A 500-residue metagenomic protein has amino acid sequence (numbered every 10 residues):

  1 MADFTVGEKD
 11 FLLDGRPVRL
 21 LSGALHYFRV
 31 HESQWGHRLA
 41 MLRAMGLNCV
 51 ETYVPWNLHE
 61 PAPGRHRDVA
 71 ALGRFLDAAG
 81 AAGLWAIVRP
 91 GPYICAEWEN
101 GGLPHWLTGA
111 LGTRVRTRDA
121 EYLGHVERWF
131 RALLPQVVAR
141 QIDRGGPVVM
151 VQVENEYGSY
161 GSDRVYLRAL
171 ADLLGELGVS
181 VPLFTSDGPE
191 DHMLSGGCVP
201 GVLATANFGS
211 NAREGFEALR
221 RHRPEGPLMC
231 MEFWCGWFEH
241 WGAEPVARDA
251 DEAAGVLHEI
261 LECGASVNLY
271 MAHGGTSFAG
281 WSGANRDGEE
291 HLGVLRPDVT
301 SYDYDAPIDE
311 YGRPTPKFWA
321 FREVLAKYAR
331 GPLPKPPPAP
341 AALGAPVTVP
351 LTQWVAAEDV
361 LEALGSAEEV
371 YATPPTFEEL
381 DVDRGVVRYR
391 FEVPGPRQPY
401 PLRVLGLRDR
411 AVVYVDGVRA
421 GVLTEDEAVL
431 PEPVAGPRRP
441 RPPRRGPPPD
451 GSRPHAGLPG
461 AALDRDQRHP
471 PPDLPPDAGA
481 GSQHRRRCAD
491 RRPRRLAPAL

Functional and structural regions predicted by a protein language model:
M1-C49: N-terminal carbohydrate-binding accessory modules
L20-E32, Y53-F75, T108-R128, Q152-R164 (+3 more regions): The substrate-binding groove and active-site-proximal loops of carbohydrate-active enzymes, especially glycoside
W35-E99, A171-E176: Aromatic-lined substrate-binding rim segments of carbohydrate-active enzymes
P63-A70, A81, P92-T117, R131 (+4 more regions): Aromatic- and acidic-residue-enriched segments that line the glycan-binding/catalytic groove of carbohydrate-active
G80, L84, E176-L177, N207-P316 (+2 more regions): Catalytic-core region of carbohydrate-active enzymes that cleave or remodel glycosidic bonds
L103-A110, D309, V324-L325, L333-P346 (+1 more regions): An acidic-aromatic loop/edge-strand motif
E121-V199: Active-site neighborhood of glycoside hydrolase catalytic domains
P399-Y414, P440, L500: Aromatic-lined ligand-binding clefts that engage carbohydrates, nucleic acids, or primary amines
